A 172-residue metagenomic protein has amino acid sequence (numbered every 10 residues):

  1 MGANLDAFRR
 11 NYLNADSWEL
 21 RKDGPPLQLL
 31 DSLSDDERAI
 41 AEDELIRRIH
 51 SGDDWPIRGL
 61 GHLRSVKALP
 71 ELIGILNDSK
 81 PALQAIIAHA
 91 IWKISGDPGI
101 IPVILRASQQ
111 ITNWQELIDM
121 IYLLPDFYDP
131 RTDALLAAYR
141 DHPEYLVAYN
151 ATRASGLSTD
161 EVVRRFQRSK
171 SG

Functional and structural regions predicted by a protein language model:
M1-P26: N-terminal "cap/leader" segments of large eukaryotic alpha-helical scaffolds
G2-R9, D35-R48, S65-N77, D97-Q109 (+2 more regions): Amphipathic alpha-helical scaffolding segments comprising HEAT/armadillo-like alpha-solenoid repeats
W18-D36, S51-S65, G74, A82-G96 (+2 more regions): Structural detector for internal amphipathic alpha-helices that build alpha-solenoid repeat scaffolds
S79-A82, I111-Q115, P143-L146: Residues within HEAT/ARM-like alpha-solenoid scaffolds
L135, L146-A148: Alpha-helical scaffolds that organize eukaryotic protein assemblies
